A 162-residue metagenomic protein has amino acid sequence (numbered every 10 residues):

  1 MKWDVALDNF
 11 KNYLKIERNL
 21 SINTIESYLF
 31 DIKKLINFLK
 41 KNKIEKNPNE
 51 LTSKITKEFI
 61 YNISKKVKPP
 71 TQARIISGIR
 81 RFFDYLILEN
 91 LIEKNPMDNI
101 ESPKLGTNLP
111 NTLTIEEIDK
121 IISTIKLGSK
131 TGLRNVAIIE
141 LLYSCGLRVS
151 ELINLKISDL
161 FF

Functional and structural regions predicted by a protein language model:
M1-F162: Conserved catalytic core of the tyrosine transesterase superfamily
